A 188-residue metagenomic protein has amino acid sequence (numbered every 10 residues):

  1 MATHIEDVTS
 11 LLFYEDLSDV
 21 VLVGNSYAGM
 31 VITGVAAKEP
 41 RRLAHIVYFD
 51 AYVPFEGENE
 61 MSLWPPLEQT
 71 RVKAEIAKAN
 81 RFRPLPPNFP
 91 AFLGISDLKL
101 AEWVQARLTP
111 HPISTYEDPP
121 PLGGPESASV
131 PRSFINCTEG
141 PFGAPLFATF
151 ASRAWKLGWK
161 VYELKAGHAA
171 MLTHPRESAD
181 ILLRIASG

Functional and structural regions predicted by a protein language model:
M1-V21, A37-K38, L63-P65: Active-site loop/oxyanion-hole signature of alpha/beta-hydrolase fold enzymes
V23-G24, A28, I32: Gly/Ala-rich beta-loop-alpha elbow adjacent to hydrolase catalytic centers
T33-A37, A179: Short, hydrophobic alpha-helix immediately C-terminal to the catalytic nucleophile
A37-L43, V47-P86, T115-Y116, P121 (+1 more regions): Flexible "cap/lid" loop of the alpha/beta hydrolase fold
A106-P125: Active-site nucleophile elbow and catalytic-triad environment of alpha/beta-hydrolase enzymes
A128, F134-N136: Short beta-strand/loop motif that positions the catalytic acidic residue of the alpha/beta-hydrolase fold
T138-L172, E177-D180, R184-I185: Conserved loop-alpha-helix segment in the C-terminal half of the alpha/beta-hydrolase fold that carries the catalytic
